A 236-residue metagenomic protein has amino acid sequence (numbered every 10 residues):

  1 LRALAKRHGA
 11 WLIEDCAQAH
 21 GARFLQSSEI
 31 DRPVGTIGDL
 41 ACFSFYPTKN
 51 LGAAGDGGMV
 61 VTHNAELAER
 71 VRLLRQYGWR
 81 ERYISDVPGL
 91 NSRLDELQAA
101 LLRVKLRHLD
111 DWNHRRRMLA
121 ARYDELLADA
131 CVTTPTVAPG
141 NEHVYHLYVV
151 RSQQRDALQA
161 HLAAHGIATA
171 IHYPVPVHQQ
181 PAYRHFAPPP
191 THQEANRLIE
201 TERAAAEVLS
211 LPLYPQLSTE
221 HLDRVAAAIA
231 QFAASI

Functional and structural regions predicted by a protein language model:
R2, R7, W11, A19 (+3 more regions): PLP-dependent aminotransferase class I/II
P33: Conserved catalytic cysteine-centered active-site region of acyl-thioester-dependent Claisen-condensing enzymes
I37-D39, G166-I167: Glycine-enriched alpha-helix->loop->beta-strand junction motifs that scaffold or abut catalytic
F43-S44, G58-H63, R103: Short beta-strand-to-turn element immediately C-terminal to the catalytic PLP-Schiff-base lysine in fold type I
Y46-T48, Y214: Residue-level recognition of the GNAT/N-acetyltransferase active site
N50, A54-M59: Glycine-rich phosphate-binding loop of ATP-grasp-fold ATP-dependent ligases
